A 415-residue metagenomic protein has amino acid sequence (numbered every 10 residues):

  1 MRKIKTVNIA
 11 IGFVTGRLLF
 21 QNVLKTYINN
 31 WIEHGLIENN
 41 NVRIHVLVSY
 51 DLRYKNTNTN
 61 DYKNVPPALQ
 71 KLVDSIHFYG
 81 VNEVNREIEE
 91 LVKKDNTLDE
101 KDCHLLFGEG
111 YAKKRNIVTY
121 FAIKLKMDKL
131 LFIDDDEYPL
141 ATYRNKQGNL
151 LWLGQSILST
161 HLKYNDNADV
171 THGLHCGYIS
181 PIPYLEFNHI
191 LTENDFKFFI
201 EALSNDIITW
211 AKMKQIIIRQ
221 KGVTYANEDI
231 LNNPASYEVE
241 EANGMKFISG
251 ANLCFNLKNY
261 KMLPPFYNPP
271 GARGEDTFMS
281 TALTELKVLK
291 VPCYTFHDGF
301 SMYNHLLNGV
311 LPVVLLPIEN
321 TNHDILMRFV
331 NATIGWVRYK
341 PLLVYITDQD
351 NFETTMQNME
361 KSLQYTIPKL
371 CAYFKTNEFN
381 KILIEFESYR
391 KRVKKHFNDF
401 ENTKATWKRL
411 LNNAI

Functional and structural regions predicted by a protein language model:
M1-R2, V14-R17, D51-L52, N56 (+1 more regions): Terminal low-complexity segments of carbohydrate-biosynthetic enzymes
M1-V65, K94, D102, T406-I415: N-proximal low-complexity "stem/linker" segments adjacent to membrane-targeting elements
T57-L125, L150: Active-site-proximal specificity loops/subdomain of glycosyltransferases
P67-A68, I190-S204, N308-H323: Acidic, Ser/Thr-rich peripheral helices and adjacent loops at domain boundaries
L130: Short aromatic/hydrophobic "clamp" motif used to bind/position activated sugar donors
I133-D134, K290-D298: Catalytic beta-strand/loop signature of glycosyltransferases that borders the donor
P139-K261: Conserved catalytic core of nucleotide-sugar-dependent glycosyltransferases
A272-F278: Acidic donor-binding loop at a coil-to-helix junction in glycosyltransferase catalytic cores that engages
